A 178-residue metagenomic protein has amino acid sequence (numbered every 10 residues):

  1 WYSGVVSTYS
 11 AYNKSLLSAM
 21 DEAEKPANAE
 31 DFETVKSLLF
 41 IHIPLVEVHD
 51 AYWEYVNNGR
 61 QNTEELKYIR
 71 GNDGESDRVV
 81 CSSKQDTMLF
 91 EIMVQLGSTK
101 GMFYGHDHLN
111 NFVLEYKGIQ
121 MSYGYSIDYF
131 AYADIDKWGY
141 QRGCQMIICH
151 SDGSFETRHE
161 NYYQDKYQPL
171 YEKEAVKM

Functional and structural regions predicted by a protein language model:
W1, I43, G105-D107, S126-I127: Active-site metal-binding loops of divalent metal-dependent hydrolases
W1, W53, W138-Y140: A residue-identity detector for tryptophan
S3-G4, V46-D50, N110-V113, A131: Short catalytic/ligand-binding loop motif for oxyanion handling, primarily in non-cytosolic enzymes, centered on
V5-G105: His/acidic metal-ligating clusters that form di-metal
V80, M88-L96, H108-M178: Binuclear metal-dependent phosphoesterase catalytic core
